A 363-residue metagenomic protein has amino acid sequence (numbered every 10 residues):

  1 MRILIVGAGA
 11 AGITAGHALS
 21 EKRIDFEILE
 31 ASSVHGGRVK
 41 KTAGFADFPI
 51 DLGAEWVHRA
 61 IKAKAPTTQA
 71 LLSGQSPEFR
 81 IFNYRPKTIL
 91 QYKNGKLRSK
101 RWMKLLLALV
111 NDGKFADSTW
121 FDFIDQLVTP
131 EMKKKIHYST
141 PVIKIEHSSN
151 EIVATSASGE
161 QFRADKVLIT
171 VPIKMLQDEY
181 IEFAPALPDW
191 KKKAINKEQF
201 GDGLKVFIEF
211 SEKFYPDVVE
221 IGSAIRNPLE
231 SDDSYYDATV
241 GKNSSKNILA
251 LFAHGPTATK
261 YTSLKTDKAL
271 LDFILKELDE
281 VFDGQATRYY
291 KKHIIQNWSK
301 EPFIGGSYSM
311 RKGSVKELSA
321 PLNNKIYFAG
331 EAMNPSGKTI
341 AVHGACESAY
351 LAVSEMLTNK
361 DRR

Functional and structural regions predicted by a protein language model:
M1-A11: Beta1/beta-strand and adjacent pyrophosphate-binding region of the FAD-binding site in flavoprotein oxidoreductases
I5-V6, L29, F162-L176: Short hydrophobic core segments
A11-T14, E21-K22, A43-F45, L90-L106 (+4 more regions): Conserved flavin/dinucleotide-binding core of flavoenzymes
S20-F45: Glycine-rich FAD pyrophosphate-binding loop
A46, W56-K87: N-terminal FAD cofactor-binding segment of flavoenzymes
W56-P66, L107-V128, K265-T266: Short beta-strand to alpha-helix junction loop
Y138-I152: A conserved short coil-to-beta-strand element within the FAD-binding core of flavoproteins
I169-L187, L204-F207: Flavin (primarily FAD) binding-site architecture
